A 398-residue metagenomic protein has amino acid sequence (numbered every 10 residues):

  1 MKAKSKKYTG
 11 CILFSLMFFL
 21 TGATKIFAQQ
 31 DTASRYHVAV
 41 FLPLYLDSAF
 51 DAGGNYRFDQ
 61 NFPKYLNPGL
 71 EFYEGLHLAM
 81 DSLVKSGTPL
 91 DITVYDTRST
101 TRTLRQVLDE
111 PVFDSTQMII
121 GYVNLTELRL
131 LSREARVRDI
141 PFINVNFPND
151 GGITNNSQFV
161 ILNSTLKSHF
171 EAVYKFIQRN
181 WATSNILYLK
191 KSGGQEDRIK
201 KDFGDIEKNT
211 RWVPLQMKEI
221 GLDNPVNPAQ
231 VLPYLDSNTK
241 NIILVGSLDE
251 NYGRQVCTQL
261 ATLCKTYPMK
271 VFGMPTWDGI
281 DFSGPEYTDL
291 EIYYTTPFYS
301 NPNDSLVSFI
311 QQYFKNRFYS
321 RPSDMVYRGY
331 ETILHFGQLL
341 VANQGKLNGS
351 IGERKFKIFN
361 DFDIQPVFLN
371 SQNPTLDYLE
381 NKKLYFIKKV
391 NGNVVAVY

Functional and structural regions predicted by a protein language model:
M1-R35, F142, Y188, V394-Y398: Bacterial Sec-dependent N-terminal signal peptides
K2, Q29-Q30, S34, S99-T103 (+3 more regions): Extended repeat-based interaction scaffolds and adjacent low-complexity, acidic/S/T/P-biased segments that form broad
Q29-E110: N-terminal extracellular/periplasmic Venus flytrap/periplasmic-binding protein-like
T101-Q117, A229-N238: Short, well-structured alpha-helical segments in soluble
V112-N124, F142-V145, N185-K191, N238-V256 (+2 more regions): Periplasmic-binding protein-like
I120-D202, G279: Extracytoplasmic ligand/sensor domains, especially the bilobed periplasmic-binding protein
C257-R328: Extracellular/periplasmic periplasmic-binding protein-like sensory domains
Y319-S323, G337-A396: Segments of small-molecule ligand-sensing domains
